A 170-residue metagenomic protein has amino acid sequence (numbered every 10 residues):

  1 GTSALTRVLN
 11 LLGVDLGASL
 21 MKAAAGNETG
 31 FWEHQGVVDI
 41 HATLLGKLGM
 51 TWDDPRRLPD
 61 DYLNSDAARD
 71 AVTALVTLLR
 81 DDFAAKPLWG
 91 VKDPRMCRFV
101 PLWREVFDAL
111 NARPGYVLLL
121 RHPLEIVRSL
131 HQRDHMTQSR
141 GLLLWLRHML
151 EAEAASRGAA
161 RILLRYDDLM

Functional and structural regions predicted by a protein language model:
G1-T73: PAPS-dependent sulfotransferase catalytic core
M50, R69-M170: PAPS-dependent sulfotransferase catalytic domain
